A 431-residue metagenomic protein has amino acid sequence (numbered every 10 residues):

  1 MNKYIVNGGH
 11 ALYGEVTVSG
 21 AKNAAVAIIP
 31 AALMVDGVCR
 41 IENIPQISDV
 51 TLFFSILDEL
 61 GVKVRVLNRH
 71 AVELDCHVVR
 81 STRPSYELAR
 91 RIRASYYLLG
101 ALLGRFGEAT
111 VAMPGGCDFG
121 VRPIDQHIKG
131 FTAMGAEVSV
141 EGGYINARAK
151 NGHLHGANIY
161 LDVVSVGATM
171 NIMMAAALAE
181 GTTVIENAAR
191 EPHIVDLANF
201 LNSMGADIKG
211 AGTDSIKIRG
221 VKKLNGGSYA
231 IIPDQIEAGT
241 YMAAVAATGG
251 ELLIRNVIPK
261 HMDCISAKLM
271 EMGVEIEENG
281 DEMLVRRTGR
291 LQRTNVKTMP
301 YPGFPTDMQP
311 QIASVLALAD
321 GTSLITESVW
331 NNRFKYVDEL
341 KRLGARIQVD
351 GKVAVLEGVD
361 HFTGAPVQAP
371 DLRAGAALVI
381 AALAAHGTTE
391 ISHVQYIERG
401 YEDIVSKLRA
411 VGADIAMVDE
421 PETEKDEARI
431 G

Functional and structural regions predicted by a protein language model:
M1-G431: Short, structured segments at the rim of ligand-binding sites
